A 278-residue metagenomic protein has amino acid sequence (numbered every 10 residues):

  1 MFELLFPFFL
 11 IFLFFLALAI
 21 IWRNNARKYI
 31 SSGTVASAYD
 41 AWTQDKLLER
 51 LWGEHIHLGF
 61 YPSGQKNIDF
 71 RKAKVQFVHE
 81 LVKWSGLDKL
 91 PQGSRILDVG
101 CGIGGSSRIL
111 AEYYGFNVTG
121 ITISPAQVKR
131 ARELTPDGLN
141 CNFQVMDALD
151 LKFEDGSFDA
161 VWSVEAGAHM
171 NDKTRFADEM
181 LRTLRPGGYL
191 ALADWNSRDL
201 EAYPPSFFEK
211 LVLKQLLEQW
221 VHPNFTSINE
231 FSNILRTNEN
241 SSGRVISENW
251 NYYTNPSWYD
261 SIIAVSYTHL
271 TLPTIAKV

Functional and structural regions predicted by a protein language model:
F2-E49: N-terminal auxiliary segments of SAM/dcSAM-dependent transferases
R71-Q92: Conserved alpha-helix/loop element of class I SAM-dependent methyltransferases that forms part of the SAM/SAH-binding
L97, S106-D150: Class I SAM-dependent methyltransferase SAM/SAH-binding core
L149-A160: A short acidic, Gly/Pro-enriched loop at the edge of an enzyme's catalytic core that lines a small-molecule cofactor
T174-Y189: A short glycine-rich, Lys/Arg-flanked "PGG" loop and its adjoining helix->strand segment in the class I
A191-L213: Conserved class I S-adenosyl-L-methionine
P223-E239: Short alpha-helix
T268-T274: Conserved small/polar residues in nucleotide/adenosyl-binding loops
